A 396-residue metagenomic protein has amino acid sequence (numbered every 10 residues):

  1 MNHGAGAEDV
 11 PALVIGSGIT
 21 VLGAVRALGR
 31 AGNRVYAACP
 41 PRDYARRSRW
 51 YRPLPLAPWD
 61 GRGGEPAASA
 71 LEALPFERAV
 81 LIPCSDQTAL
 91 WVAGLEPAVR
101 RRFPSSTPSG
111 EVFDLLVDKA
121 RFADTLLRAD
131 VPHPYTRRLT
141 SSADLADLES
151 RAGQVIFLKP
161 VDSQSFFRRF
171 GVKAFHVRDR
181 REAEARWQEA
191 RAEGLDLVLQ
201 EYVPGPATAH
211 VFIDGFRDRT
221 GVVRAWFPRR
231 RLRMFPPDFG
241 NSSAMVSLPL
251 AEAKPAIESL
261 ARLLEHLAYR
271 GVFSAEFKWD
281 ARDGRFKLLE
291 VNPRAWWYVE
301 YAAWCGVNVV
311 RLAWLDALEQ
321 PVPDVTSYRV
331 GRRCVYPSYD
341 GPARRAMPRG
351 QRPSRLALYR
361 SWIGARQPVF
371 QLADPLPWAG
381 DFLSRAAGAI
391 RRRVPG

Functional and structural regions predicted by a protein language model:
M1-P108, S142-A146, Y359, P375-G396: ATP-binding N-terminal substructure of ATP-dependent carboxylate-amine bond-forming enzymes
C39-D43, D86-T88, G221-V222, R229-L232 (+1 more regions): Short glycine-enriched loops at secondary-structure junctions
L115-V198, R219-V222, K254: Active-site nucleotide/adenylate-binding loops and adjacent lid/helix of ATP-dependent enzymes
I156, R224, R285-E290: Protein kinase-like catalytic core scaffold
R180-R181, E201-A268, N292-A317: ATP-dependent carboxylate/phosphate-activation module, predominantly the ATP-grasp catalytic core and closely related
Q200-E201, R270-R282: A short glycine-rich, hydrophobically flanked beta-strand micro-motif that places a catalytic Asp/Glu for divalent metal
L315-G396: Peripheral (often C-terminal) accessory segments that flank ATP-dependent C-N-forming ligase machineries
